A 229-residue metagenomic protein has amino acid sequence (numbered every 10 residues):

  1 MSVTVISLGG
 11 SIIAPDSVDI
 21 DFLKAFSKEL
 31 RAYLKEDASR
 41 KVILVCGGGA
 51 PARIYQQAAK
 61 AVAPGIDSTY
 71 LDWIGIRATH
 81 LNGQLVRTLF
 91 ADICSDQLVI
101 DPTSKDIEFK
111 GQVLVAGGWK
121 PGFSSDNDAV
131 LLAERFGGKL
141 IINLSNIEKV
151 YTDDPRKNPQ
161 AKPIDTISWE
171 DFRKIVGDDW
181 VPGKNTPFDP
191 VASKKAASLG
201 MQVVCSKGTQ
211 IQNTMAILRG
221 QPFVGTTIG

Functional and structural regions predicted by a protein language model:
M1-G229: C-terminal catalytic "cap/lid" subdomain
